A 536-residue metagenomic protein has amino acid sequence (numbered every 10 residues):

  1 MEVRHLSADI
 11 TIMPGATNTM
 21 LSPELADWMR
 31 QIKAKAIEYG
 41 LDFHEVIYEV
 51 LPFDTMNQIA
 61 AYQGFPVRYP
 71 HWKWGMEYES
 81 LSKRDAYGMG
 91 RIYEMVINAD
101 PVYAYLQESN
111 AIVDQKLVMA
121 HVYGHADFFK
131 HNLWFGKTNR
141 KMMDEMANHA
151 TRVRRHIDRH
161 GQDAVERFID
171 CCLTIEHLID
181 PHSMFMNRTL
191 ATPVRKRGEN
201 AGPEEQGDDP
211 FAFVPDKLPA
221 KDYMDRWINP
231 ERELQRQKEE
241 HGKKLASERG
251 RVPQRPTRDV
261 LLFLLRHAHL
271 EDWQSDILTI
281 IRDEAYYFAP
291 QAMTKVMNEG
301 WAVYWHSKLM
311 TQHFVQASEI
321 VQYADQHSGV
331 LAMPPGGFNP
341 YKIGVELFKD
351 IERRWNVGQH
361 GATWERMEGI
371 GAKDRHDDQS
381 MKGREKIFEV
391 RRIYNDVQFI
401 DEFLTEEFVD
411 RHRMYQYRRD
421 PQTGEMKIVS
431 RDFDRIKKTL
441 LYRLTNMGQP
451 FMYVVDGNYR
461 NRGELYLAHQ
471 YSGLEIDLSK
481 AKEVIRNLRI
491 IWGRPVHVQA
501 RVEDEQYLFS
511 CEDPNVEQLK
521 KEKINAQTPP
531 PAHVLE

Functional and structural regions predicted by a protein language model:
V3-S7, T11-G15, T19, P23-V102 (+3 more regions): Auxiliary, metal-adjacent structural segments of Zn-dependent hydrolase domains
T17-L21, F129, F135, M142-E145 (+8 more regions): Fold-level signature of zinc-dependent metallopeptidase catalytic domains
P101-V118, P290-T294: Short pre-active-site segment immediately N-terminal to the catalytic Zn-binding motif
H121: TRNA-recognition modules of translation machinery and tRNA-sensing kinases, especially anticodon-binding
G124-L190, V194-A201, E299, V303-V315 (+1 more regions): Post-HExxH zinc-binding segment in Zn-dependent metallohydrolases
N187-L265: Extended catalytic-interface subdomain
K238-G242, Q322-E536: Non-catalytic terminal regions of proteins
L245-V345, K349: Long, internal scaffold/assembly segments composed of regular secondary structure
